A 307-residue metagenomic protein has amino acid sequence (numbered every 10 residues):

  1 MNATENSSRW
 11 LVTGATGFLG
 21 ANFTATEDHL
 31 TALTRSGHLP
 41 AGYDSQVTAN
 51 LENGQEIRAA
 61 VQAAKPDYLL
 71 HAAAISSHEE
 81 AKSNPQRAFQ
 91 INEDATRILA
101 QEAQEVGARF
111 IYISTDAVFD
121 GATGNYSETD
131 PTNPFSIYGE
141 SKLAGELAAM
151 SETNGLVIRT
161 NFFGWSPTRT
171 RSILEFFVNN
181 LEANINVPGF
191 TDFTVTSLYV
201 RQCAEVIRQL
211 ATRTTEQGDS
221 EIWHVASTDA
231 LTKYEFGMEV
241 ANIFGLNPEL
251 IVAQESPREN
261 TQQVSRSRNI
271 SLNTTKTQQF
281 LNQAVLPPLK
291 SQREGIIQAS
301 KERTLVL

Functional and structural regions predicted by a protein language model:
N2, L286-L307: Amphipathic terminal alpha-helices
A3-E27: N-terminal Rossmann NAD(P)H-binding glycine-rich loop of SDR-like oxidoreductase domains
T48-I91: NAD(P)H-binding glycine-rich loop region in Rossmannoid oxidoreductase-like domains and their noncatalytic homologs
S83-I111: NAD(P)-cofactor binding segment of oxidoreductase domains
Q90, D94-I98, V118-I158, F162-W165: Catalytic helix-loop patch of NAD(P)-dependent Rossmann-fold dehydrogenases
L147-V195, R201-Q209: NAD(P)-dependent short-chain dehydrogenase/reductase
V206, R213-Q262, T304-L307: Mid/C-terminal beta-alpha module of Rossmann-like enzyme folds, strongest in SDR-family dehydrogenases/epimerases
T232-K233, E255-T274, V285-K290: Active-site loop of classical SDR/Rossmann-like NAD(P)-dependent oxidoreductases, centered on the catalytic Tyr-X3-Lys
